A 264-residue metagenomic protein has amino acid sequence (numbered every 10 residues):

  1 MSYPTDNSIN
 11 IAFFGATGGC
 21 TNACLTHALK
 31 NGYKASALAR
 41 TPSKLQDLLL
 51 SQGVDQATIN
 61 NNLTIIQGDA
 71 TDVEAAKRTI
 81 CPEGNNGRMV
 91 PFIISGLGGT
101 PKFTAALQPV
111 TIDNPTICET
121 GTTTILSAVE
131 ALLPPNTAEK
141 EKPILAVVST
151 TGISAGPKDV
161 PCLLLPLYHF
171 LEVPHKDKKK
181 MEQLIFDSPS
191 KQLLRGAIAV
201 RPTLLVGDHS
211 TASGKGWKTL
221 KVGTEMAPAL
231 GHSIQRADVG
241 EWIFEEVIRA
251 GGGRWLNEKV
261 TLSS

Functional and structural regions predicted by a protein language model:
Y3, P228-S264: Mid/C-terminal beta-alpha module of Rossmann-like enzyme folds, strongest in SDR-family dehydrogenases/epimerases
Y3-K34: N-terminal Rossmann NAD(P)H-binding glycine-rich loop of SDR-like oxidoreductase domains
C20, M181, V239-G240: Non-catalytic, hydrophobic alpha-helical segments
L38-S43, D69-A70: N-terminal Rossmann-fold cofactor-binding loop
D47, S51-T120, T124: NAD(P)H-binding glycine-rich loop region in Rossmannoid oxidoreductase-like domains and their noncatalytic homologs
A106-D113, T123-E172: Conserved Rossmann-fold NAD(P)-dependent oxidoreductase catalytic core, especially the SDR/UDP-sugar
T111-E119, L167-K180, H232-A237: Short-chain dehydrogenase/reductase
Q183-D208: Conserved beta-loop-beta element that borders a ligand/cofactor-binding pocket
